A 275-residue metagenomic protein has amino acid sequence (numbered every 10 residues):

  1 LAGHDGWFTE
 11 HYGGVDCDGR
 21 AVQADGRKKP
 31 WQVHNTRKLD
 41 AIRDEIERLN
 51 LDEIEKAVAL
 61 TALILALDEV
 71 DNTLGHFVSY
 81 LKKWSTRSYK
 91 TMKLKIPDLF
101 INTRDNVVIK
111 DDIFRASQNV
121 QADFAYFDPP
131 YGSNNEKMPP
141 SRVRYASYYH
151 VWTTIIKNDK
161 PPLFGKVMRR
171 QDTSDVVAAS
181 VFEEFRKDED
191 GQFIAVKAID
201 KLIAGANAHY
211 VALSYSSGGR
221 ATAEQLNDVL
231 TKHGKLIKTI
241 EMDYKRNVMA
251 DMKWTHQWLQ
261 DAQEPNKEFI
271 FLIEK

Functional and structural regions predicted by a protein language model:
L1-L99, K137-G191, K197: Class I S-adenosyl-L-methionine-dependent methyltransferase module
L99-V107, K235: A short helix-to-beta-strand connector/capping loop
N106-V107, A122-F124, Y210: Beta-sheet entry/capping signal
K110-R115: Conserved SAM/SAH-binding loop
Q118-R142, S214: Conserved proline-anchored active-site loop of SAM-dependent methyltransferases that bridges a beta-strand
Y126, A212, I270-L272: Structural motif
S174-G234, E241: Conserved Class I SAM-dependent methyltransferase catalytic core
V176-A179, A221-K275: C-terminal catalytic and target-recognition region of SAM-dependent MTase-like enzymes, primarily methyltransferases
